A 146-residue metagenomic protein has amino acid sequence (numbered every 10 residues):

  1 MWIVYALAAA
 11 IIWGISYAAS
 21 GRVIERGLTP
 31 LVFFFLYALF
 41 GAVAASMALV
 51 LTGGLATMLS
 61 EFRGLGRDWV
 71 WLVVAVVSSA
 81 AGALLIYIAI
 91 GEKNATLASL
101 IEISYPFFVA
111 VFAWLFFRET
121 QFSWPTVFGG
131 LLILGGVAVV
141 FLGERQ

Functional and structural regions predicted by a protein language model:
M1-I12, E25-L31, L39-V73, A80-E92 (+2 more regions): Membrane-interface interhelical linkers
A10, Y37-A38, E102, T126-G130: Residue-level recognition of transmembrane alpha-helices in multi-pass small-molecule transporters/permeases
I11-G14, A18, S46, V76-A81 (+3 more regions): Hydrophobic/small/kink-forming positions within alpha-helical transmembrane segments of polytopic membrane proteins
G21, Y87, A113-W114: Small-residue-mediated transmembrane helix hinge/kink sites in multi-pass secondary transporters
V32-F34, A98: Juxtamembrane helix-start motifs in multi-pass secondary transporters
F40-A44, I101-F116, L131: Alpha-helical transmembrane segments of compact multi-pass small-molecule transporters, enriched in specific families
E92, T96-S104, V127: Replace "multi-pass membrane enzymes" with "multi-pass membrane proteins
F117-G136, Q146: Loop-to-transmembrane alpha-helix entry segments
